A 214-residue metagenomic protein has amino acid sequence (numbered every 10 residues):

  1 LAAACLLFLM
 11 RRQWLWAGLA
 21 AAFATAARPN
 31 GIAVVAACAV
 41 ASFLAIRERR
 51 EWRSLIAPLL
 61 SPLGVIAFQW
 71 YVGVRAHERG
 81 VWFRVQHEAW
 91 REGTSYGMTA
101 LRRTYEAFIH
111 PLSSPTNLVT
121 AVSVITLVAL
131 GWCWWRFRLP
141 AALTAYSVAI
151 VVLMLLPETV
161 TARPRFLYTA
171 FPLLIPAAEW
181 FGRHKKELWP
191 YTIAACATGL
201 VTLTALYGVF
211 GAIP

Functional and structural regions predicted by a protein language model:
L1-A4, A27-V34, A121-I125, Y168-L173: Membrane-embedded alpha-helical segments of multi-pass membrane proteins, especially the transmembrane helices
C5-W16, I46: Membrane-interface transmembrane helices that cradle and orient dolichyl/undecaprenyl
L15-L19, I32, S54-L59, T144 (+2 more regions): Hydrophobic alpha-helical transmembrane segments
F23-A24, G31, V35-L127, R136-S147 (+1 more regions): Membrane-lumen/periplasm interface segments of specific transmembrane helices in polyprenyl phosphate-linked
P58-P62, R183-I213: Signature aromatic-anchored transmembrane alpha helix within multi-pass, membrane-resident enzymes that catalyze glycan
W135-P157, F166, L174: Transmembrane alpha-helix segments characteristic of polytopic inner-membrane glycan-assembly/cell-envelope
A145-A162, A197-I213: Transmembrane-helix signature of polytopic, lipid-linked glycan biosynthesis machinery
T161-W180: Hydrophobic/aromatic-rich transmembrane helices and adjacent perimembrane loops
